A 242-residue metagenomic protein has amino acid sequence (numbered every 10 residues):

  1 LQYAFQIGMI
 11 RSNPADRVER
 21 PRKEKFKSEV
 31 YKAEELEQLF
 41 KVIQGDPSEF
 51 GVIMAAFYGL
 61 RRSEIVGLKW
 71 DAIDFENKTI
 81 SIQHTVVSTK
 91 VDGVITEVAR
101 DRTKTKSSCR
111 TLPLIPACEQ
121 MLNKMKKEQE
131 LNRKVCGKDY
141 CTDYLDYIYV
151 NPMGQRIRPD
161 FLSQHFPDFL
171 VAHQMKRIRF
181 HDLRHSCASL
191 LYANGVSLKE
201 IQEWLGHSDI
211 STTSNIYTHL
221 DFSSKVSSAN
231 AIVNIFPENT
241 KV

Functional and structural regions predicted by a protein language model:
L1-A4, V18, L114: Non-catalytic DNA-binding core/recognition domains of DNA-processing enzymes
A4-P14, F75, H84-V91, K124-K138 (+1 more regions): Proline-centered turn/helix-capping motifs that create local helix->coil transitions or kinks
Q6-L68, F75-E76, S107-C109, D143-Y144 (+1 more regions): Basic, Lys/Arg- and aromatic-enriched nucleic-acid-binding interface segment
R22, V30, V86-S88, L205-A231: Catalytic-site neighborhood detector that most strongly recognizes the C-terminal catalytic loop/helix of tyrosine
E37-Q44, V91-A99, N194, N215 (+1 more regions): DNA/chromatin major-groove-contacting recognition/catalytic segments
K41-D46, Y58, L112, E128-K138 (+2 more regions): Short, basic (Lys/Arg/His-rich) helix/loop patches that form interaction surfaces in the mid-to-C-terminal regions
G67-I73, Q202-S208, T218: A short, basic/aromatic helix-end/turn motif that makes direct DNA contacts
N77, S88-C109, P116-C118, K124 (+4 more regions): C-terminal secondary-structure termini that scaffold catalytic or DNA-interacting sites
